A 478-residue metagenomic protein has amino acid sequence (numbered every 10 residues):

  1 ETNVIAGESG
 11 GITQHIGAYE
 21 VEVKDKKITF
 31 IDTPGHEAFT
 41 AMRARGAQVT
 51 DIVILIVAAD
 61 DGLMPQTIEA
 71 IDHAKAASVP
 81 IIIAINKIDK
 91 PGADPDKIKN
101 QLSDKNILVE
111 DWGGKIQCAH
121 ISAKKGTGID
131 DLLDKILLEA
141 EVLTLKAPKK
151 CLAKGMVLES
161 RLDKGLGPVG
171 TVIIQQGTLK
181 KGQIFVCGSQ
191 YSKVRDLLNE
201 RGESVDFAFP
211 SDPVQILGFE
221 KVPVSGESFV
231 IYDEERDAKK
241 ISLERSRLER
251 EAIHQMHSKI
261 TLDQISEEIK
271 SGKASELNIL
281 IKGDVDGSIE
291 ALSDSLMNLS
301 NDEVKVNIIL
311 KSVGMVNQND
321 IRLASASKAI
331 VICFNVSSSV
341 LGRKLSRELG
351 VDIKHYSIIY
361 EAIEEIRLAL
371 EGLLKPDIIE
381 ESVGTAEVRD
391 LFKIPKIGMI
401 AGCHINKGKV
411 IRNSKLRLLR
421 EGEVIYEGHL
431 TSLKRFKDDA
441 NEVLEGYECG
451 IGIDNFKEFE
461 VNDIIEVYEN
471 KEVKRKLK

Functional and structural regions predicted by a protein language model:
E1-E235, K239, N278-K282, D286-N298 (+8 more regions): P-loop/Walker A NTP-binding module and the surrounding RecA-like catalytic core of P-loop NTPases
E139, H257-K273, L277, G398-M399: Phosphate-interacting basic helix/loop segments used at nucleotide- and nucleic-acid interfaces
A238-I265, I269, E371, I378: Charge-rich, low-complexity alpha-helical coiled-coil segments
